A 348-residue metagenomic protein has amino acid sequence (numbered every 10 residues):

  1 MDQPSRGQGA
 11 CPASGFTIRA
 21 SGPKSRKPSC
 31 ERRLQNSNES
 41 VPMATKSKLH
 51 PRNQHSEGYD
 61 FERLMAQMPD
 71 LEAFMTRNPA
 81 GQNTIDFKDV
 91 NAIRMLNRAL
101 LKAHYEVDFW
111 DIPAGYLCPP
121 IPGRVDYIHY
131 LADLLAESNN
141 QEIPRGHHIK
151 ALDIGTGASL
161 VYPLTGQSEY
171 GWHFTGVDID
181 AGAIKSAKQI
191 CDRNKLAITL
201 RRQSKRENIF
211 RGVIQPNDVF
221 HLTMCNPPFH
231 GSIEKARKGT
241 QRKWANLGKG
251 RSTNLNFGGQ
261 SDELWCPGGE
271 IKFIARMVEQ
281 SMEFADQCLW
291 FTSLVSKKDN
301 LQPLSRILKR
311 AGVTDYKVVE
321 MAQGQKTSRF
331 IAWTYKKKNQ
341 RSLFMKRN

Functional and structural regions predicted by a protein language model:
S37-L117: N-terminal auxiliary segments of SAM/dcSAM-dependent transferases
D89-A92, G258-G312, Y316-K317: Conserved Class I SAM-dependent methyltransferase catalytic core
G146-G157: Conserved class I S-adenosyl-L-methionine
A158-G171: Conserved SAM-binding loop of SAM-dependent methyltransferases across substrates and taxa, primarily the Class I
H173-D178: Conserved SAM-binding motif I beta-strand of class I
I179-D180, I184-C225: S-adenosyl-L-methionine
H221-K272: Mobile active-site "lid"/loop adjacent to the S-adenosyl-L-methionine
